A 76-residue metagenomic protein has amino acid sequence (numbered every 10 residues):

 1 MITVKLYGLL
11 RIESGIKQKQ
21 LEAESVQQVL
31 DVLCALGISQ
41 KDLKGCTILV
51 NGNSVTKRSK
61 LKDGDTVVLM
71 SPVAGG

Functional and structural regions predicted by a protein language model:
M1-A74: Ubiquitin-like/PB1-type beta-grasp interaction modules and other compact soluble beta-rich domains
